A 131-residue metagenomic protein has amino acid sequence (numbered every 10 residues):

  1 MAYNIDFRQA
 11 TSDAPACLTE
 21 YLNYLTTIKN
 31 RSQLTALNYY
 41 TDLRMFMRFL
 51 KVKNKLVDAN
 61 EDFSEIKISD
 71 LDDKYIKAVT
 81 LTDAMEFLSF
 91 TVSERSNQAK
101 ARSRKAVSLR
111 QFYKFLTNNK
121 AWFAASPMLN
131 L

Functional and structural regions predicted by a protein language model:
A2-R8, T19-L34, L43-L131: N-terminal core-binding DNA-recognition domain of tyrosine recombinases/integrases
Q9-D13: A detector for short, charged/polar N-terminal pre-domain segments
A16: Gly/serine-rich nucleotide phosphate-binding loop at the start of the catalytic core of nucleotide/ADP-ribose-handling
